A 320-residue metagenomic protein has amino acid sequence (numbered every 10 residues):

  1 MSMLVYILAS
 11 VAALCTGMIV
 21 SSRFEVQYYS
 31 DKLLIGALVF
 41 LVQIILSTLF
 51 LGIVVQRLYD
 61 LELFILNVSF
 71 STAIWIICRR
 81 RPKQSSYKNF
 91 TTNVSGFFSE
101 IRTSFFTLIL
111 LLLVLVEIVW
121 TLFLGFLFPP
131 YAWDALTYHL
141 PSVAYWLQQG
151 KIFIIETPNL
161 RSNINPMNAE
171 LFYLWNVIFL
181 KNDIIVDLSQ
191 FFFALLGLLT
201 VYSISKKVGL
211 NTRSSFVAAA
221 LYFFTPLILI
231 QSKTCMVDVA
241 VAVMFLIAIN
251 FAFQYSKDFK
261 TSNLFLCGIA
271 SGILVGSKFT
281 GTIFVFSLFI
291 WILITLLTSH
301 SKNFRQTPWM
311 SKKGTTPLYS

Functional and structural regions predicted by a protein language model:
M1-F97: Membrane-embedded, hydrophobic transmembrane alpha-helices
A12-V20, L196-S203, A220, I230 (+2 more regions): Specific aromatic-rich, kink-prone transmembrane helix
T16, S71-R79, L188-G209, I247: Transmembrane-helix motifs of polytopic, lipid-linked glycan transferases
Y28-I35, I184-I185, V201-F224, V243 (+1 more regions): Transmembrane-helix signature of polytopic, membrane-embedded enzymes that assemble or transfer cell-envelope glycans
L113, E117-K206, S214, L229-C235 (+1 more regions): Active-site lumenal/periplasmic loops and adjacent helix-entry segments of GT-C-fold, multi-pass membrane
K207-G209, A248-N263, T298, K302: Membrane-interface transmembrane helices that cradle and orient dolichyl/undecaprenyl
R213-F216, Q254-G272, K312-K313: Short hydrophobic alpha-helices at membrane interfaces in multi-pass membrane enzymes
F284-S320: Perimembrane helix-loop-helix junctions
